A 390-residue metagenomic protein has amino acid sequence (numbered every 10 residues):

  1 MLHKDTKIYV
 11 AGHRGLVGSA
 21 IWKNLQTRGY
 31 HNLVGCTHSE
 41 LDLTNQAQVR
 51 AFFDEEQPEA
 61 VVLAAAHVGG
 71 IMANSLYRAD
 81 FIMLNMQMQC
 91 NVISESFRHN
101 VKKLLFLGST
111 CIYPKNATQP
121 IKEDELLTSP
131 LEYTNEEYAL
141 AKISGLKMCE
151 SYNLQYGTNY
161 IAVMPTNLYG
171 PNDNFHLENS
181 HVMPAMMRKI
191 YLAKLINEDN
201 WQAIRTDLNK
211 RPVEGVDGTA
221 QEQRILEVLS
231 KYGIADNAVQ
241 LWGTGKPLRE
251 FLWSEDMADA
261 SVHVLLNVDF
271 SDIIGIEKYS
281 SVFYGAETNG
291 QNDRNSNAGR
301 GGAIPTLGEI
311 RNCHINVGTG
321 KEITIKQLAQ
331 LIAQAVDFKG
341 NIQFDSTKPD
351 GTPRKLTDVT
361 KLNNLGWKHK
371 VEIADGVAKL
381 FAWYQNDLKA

Functional and structural regions predicted by a protein language model:
M1-H67, D387: N-terminal Rossmann/SDR dinucleotide-binding element
G12-L16, A20-R28, L192-A390: C-terminal substrate-binding subdomain of Rossmann-fold SDR/epimerase-dehydratase oxidoreductases
Q46-M86, E95-R98, K115: NAD(P)H-binding glycine-rich loop region in Rossmannoid oxidoreductase-like domains and their noncatalytic homologs
V68-G69, T110-T118, T166-Y169: Active-site segment of SDR-like NAD(P)-dependent oxidoreductases
I82, M86, T134-L146, H176-P184 (+2 more regions): Short-chain dehydrogenase/reductase
M88, V92-S96, M148-C149, A260 (+1 more regions): Hydrophobic positions on the long internal alpha-helix of Rossmann-like NAD(P)-dependent oxidoreductase domains
C90-E136, I161, N174: Conserved Rossmann-fold NAD(P)-dependent oxidoreductase catalytic core, especially the SDR/UDP-sugar
N91, Y133-T166, V182-E198: Active-site Tyr-X1-5-Lys
